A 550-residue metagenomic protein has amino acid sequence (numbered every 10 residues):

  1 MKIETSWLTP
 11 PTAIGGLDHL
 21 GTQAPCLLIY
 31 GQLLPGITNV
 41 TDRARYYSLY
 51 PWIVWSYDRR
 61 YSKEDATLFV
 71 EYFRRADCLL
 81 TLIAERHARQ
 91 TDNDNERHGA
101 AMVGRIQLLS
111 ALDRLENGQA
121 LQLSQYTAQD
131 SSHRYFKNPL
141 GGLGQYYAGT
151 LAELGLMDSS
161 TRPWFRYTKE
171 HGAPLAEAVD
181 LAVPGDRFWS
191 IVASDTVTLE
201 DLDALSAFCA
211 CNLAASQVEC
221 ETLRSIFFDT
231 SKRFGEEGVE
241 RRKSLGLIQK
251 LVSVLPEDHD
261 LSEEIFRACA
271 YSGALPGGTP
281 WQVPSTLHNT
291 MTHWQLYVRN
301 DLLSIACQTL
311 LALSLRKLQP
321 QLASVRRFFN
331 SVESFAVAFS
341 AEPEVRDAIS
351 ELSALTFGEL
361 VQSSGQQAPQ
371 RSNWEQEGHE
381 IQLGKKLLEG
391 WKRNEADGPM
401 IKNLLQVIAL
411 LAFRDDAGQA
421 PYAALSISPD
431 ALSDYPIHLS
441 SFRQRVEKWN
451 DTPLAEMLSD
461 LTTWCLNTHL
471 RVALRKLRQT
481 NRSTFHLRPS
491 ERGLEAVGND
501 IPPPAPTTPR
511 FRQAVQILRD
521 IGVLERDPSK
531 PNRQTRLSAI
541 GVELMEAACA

Functional and structural regions predicted by a protein language model:
M1-A550: Non-catalytic recognition/regulatory regions in large multidomain proteins
